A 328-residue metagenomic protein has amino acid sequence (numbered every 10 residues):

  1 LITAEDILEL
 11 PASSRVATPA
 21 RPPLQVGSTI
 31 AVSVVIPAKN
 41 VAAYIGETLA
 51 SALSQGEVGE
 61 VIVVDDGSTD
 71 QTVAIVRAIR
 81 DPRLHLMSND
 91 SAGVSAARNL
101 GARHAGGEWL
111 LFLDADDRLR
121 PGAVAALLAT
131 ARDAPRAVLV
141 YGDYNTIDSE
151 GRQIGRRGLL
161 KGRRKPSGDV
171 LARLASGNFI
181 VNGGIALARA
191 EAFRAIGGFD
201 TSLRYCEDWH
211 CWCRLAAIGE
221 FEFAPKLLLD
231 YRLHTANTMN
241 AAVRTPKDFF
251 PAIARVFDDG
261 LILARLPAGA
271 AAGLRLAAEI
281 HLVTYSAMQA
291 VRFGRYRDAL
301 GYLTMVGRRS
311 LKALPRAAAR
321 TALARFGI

Functional and structural regions predicted by a protein language model:
L1-R21, D248-A277, G327-I328: C-terminal, non-catalytic tails of nucleotide-sugar-dependent glycosyltransferases
L1-S13, A287-I328: Membrane-interface aromatic/basic loop that binds lipid-linked glycans or pyrophosphate carriers, typified by
I2-K247: Nucleotide-sugar donor-binding/catalytic module of glycosyltransferases that assemble extracellular/cell-envelope
D81, D259, P315-R316: Polar helix-capping/helix-linker motif
A105, L174-S176, A217, G260 (+2 more regions): Juxtamembrane/interface motifs at transmembrane-helix termini
K165-D169, L227-T235, N240-L266, R292 (+1 more regions): Catalytic core of nucleotide-sugar-dependent glycosyltransferases
